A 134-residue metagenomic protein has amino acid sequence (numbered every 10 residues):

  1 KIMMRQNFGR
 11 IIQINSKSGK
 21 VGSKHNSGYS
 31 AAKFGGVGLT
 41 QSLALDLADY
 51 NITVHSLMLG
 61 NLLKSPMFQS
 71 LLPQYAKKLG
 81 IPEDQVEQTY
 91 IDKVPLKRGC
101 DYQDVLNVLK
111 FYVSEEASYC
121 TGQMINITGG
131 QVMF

Functional and structural regions predicted by a protein language model:
K1, L45-D46, S118: Alpha-helical segment proximal to the catalytic Tyr-Lys
S16: Residue(s) in the substrate-gating loop at a strand-loop-helix junction that position the organic substrate next
V21, K110-F111, T121-F134: Short C-terminal tail/terminal secondary-structure segment of NAD(P)H-dependent dehydrogenase/reductase domains
V21-S27, D49, Q69, K97 (+1 more regions): Active-site loop immediately N-terminal to the catalytic Tyr-X3-Lys motif of short-chain dehydrogenase/reductase
A32, T40: Active-site helix of classical SDR
A48, T53, C120-G122: Short, small/polar-rich loop/turn modules that mediate ligand/substrate recognition or access, typified
L62-K93: A glycine/serine/threonine-rich, flexible loop-to-helix segment that serves as the NAD(P) cofactor-binding "lid"
I81-E83, V94-V105: A conserved structural motif in NAD(P)-dependent oxidoreductases
